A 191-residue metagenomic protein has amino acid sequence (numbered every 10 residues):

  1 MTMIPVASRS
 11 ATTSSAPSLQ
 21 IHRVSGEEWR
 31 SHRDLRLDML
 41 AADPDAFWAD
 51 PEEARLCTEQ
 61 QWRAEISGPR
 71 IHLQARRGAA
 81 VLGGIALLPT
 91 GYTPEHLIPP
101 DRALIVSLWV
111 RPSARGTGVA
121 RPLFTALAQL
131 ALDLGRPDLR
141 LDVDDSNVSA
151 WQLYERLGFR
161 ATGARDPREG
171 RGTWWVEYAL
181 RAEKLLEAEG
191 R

Functional and structural regions predicted by a protein language model:
M1-E27, R33-D34, D38, Y178 (+1 more regions): Conserved N-terminal entry element of GNAT/NAT acetyltransferase domains
M3-S8, D50, Q60-A64, T90 (+2 more regions): Class I (Rossmann-like) S-adenosyl-L-methionine-dependent methyltransferase catalytic domain, capturing the SAM-binding
Q20, L104-V106, L139: Conserved Rossmann-like nucleotide-binding pocket used by diverse enzymes that bind dinucleotide cofactors
G26-E27, R33-D34, D38-S113, F124-A126 (+2 more regions): Acetyl-CoA-dependent GNAT
I98, S107, R111-T125, L132-L134 (+2 more regions): Conserved glycine-rich acetyl-CoA-binding loop
P137-R140, D144-Q152, R156-R191: C-terminal "cap" of GNAT-fold acetyltransferases
